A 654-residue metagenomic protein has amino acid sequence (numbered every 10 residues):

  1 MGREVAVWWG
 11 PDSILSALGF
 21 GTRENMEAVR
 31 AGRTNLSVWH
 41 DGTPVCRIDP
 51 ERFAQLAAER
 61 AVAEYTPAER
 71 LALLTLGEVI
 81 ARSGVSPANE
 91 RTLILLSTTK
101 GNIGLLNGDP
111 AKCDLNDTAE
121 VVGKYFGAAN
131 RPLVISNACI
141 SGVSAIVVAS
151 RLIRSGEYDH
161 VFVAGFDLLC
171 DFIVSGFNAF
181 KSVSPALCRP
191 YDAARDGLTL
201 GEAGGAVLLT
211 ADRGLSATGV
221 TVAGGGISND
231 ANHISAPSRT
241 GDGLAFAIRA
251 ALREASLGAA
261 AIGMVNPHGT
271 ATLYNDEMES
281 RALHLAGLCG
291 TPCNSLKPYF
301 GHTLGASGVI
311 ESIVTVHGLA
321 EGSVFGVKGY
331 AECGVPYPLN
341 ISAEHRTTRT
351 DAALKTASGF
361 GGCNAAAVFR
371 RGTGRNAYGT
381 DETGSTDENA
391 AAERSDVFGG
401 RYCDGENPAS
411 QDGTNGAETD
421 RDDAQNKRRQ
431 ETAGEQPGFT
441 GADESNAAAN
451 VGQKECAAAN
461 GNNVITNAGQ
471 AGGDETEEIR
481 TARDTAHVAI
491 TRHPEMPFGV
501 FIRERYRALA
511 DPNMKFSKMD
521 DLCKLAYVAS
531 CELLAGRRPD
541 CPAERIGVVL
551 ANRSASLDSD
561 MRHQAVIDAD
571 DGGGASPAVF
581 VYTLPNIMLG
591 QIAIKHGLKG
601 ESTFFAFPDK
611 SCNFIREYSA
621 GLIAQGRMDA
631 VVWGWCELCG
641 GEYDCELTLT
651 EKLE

Functional and structural regions predicted by a protein language model:
M1-R131, N137, R151-R154, C170 (+9 more regions): Conserved "HGTGT" condensation-loop signature of ketosynthase/thiolase-family condensing enzymes that catalyze
G142: Short conserved active-site loop signatures built around small residues
V148: Internal active-site segments that recognize and position negatively charged phosphoryl groups and nucleotide moieties
H160-A164: Short, well-structured beta-strand segments enriched in hydrophobic/aromatic residues within extracellular or lumenal
G165-L169: Glycine-rich anion/phosphate-binding loop at the beta-strand->alpha-helix junction
A417-T419: Hydrophobic alpha-helical membrane-insertion segments
D422: Acidic-aromatic/histidine active-site loop/patch
